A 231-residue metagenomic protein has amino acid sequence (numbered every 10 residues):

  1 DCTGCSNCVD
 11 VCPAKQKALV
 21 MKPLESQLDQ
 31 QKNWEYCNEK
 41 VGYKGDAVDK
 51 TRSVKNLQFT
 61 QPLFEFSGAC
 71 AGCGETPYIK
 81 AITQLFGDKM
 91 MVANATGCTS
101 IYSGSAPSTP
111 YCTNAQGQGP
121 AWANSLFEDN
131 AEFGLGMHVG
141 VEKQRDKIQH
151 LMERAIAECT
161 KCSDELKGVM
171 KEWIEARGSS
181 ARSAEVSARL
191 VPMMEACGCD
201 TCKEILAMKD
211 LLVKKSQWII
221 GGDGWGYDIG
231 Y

Functional and structural regions predicted by a protein language model:
D1, A14-L57, Q118: Non-heme iron-sulfur electron-transfer modules
D1, Q58-A69, D129-G134, G168-K171 (+2 more regions): Glycine- and acidic
D1-G4, V20-L28, N56-S67, E204-L206 (+1 more regions): Ferredoxin-like iron-sulfur electron-transfer modules
D1-S26, P77, G87, I229: Iron-sulfur cluster-binding cysteine motifs and their immediate structural context in ferredoxin-like electron-transfer
N7, L24, Q30-W34, S103-S108 (+2 more regions): Short acidic, glycine/serine/threonine-rich loops at helix termini
T76-A81, D88-M91, I101-S108, C197-Y231: Thiamine diphosphate
G104-E142: Mobile "lid/hinge" segments at catalytic clefts and subdomain interfaces of large enzymes
L126-E204: N-terminal leader/propeptide and maturation segments of large enzyme subunits in energy/redox metabolism and hydrolases
